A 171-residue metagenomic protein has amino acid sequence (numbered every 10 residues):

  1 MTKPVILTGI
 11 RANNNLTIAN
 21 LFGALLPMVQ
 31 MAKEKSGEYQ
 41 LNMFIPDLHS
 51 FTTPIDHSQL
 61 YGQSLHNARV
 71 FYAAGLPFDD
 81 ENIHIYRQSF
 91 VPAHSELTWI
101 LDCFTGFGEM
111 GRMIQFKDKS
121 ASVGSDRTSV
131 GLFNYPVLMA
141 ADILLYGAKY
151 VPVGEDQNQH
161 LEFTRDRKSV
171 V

Functional and structural regions predicted by a protein language model:
T2-A141: N-terminal Rossmann-like or analogous alpha/beta NTP/dinucleotide-binding catalytic cores that position adenine
K117-V171: Active-site cores that bind ATP or allylic diphosphates and position pyrophosphate for catalysis
